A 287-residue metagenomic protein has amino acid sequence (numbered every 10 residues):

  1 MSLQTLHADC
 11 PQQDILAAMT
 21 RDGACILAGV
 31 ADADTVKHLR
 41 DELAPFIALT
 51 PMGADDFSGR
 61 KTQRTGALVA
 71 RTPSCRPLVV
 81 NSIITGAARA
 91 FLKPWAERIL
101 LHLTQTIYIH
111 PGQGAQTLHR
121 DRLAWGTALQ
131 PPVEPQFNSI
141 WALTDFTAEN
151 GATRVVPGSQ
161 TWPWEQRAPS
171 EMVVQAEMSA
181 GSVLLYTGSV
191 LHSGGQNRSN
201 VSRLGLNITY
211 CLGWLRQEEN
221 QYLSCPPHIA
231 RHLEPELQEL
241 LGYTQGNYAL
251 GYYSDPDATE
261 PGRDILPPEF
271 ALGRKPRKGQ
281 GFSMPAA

Functional and structural regions predicted by a protein language model:
M1-D22, L27-L118, L123-W125: Non-heme Fe(II)-dependent double-stranded beta-helix
D32, P77-V80, P132, V174-E177 (+1 more regions): Aromatic-acidic/polar surface patches that form glycan- and anion
L100, V133-P135, N200-S202: A short, structural micro-pattern
L103-T106, S139-W141, L206-Y210: A structural signal for short, well-ordered beta-strand segments
I107, D145-F146, S189-V190: Short Ser/Thr-interspersed hydrophobic loop/turn segments at strand-loop and sheet-helix junctions that line or gate
P111-M178, L215-C225: Catalytic core of non-heme Fe(II) oxygenases with the double-stranded beta-helix
W162-L185, S189-V190, G195-A287: Conserved double-stranded beta-helix
